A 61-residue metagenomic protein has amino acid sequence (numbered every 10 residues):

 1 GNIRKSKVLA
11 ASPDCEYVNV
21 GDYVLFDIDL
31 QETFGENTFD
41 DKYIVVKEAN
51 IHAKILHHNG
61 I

Functional and structural regions predicted by a protein language model:
G1-I61: Compact, glycine-rich, soluble single-domain proteins
